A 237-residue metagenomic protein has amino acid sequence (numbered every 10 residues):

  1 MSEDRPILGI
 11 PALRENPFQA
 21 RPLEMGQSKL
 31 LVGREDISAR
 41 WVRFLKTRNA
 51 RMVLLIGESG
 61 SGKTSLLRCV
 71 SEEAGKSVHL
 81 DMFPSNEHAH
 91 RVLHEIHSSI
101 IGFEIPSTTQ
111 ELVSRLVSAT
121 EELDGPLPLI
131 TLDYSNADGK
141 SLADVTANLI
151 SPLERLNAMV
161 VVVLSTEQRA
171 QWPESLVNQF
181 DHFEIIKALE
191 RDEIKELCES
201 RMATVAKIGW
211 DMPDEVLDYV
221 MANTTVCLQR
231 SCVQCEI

Functional and structural regions predicted by a protein language model:
M1-A50: A short, basic N-terminal segment
F18-R21, E87-S107: Conserved NTP-binding/hydrolysis module of P-loop NTPases
N49-R68: Walker A/P-loop nucleotide-binding motif
M52-L54, E72-E87: Conserved catalytic segments around the Walker B and adjacent sensor/switch elements of P-loop NTPase domains
E111-S165, E174-L176: Conserved Walker B catalytic segment
P173-K187: A short helix-turn-beta junction within AAA+ P-loop NTPase domains corresponding to the substrate/partner-engaging
I186-D214: Conserved small helical "lid"/interfacial subdomain of P-loop NTPases
T204-I237: Amphipathic alpha-helical "lid/sensor" segments that cap RecA-like P-loop NTPase cores
